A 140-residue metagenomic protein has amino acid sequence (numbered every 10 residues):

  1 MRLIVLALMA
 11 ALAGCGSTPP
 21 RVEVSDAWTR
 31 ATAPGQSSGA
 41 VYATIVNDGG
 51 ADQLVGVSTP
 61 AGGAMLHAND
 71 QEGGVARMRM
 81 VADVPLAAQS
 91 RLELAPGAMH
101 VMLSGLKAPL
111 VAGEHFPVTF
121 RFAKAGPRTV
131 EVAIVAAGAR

Functional and structural regions predicted by a protein language model:
M1-A7: Sec-dependent signal peptide recognition, specifically the positively charged N-region followed immediately by
A11-G14: C-terminal motif of bacterial Sec signal peptides marking the signal peptidase cleavage site
P19-R140: Compact, glycine-rich, soluble single-domain proteins
